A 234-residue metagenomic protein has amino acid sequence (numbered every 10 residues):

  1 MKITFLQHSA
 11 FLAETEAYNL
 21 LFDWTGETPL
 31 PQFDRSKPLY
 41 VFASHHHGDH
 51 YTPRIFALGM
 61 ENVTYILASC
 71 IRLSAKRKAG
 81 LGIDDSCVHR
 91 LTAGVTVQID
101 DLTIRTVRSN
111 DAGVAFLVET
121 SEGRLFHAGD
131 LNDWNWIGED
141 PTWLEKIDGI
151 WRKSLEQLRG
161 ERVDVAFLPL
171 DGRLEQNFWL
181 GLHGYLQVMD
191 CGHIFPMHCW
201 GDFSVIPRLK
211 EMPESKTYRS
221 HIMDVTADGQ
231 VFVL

Functional and structural regions predicted by a protein language model:
M1-H8, I83-V97, W179-L234: Binuclear metal-ion centers of metallo-dependent hydrolases, dominated by the metallo-beta-lactamase
M1-S36, C87-R162, T226-L234: Core dinuclear metal-dependent hydrolase active-site scaffold
L20-L21, F42, I66, L125-A128 (+2 more regions): Structural motif
G26-L73, E156-F167: Active-site metal-binding motif and surrounding structural segment of the metallo-beta-lactamase
E27-L30, H46-Y51, R72-A75, V95-V97 (+4 more regions): Active-site environment of divalent metal-dependent phosphoester hydrolases
T52-N62, R77-G80, S204-M212: Metal-dependent catalytic neighborhoods of phosphoester/phosphodiester hydrolases
M60, I66-V95: Glycine/small-residue-rich loop that forms an oxyanion/phosphate-binding "nest" at active or ligand-binding sites
W151-E156, E175-G184: A short, acidic, amphipathic alpha-helical segment used as a generic capping/interface helix at domain edges
